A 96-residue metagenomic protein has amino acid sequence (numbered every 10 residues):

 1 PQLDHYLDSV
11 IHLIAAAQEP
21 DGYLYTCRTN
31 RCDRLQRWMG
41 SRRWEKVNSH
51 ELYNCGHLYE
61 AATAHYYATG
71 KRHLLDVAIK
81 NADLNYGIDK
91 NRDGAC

Functional and structural regions predicted by a protein language model:
P1-C96: Glycan-recognition and catalytic cores of secretory/periplasmic carbohydrate-active enzymes
